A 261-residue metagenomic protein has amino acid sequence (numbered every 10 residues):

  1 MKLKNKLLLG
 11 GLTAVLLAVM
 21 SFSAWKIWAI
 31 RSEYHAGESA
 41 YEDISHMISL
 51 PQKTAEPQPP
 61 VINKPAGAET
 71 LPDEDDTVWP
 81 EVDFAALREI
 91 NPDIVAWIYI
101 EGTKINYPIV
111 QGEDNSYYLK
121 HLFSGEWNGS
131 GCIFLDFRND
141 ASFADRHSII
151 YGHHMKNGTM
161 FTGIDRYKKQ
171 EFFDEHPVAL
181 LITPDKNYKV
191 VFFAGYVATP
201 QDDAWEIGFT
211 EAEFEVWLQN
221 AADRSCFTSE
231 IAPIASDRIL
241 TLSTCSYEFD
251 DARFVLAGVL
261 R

Functional and structural regions predicted by a protein language model:
M1-L16: N-terminal Sec-pathway targeting helices
M20-R261: Solvent-exposed, non-transmembrane regions of membrane-associated and secreted proteins
